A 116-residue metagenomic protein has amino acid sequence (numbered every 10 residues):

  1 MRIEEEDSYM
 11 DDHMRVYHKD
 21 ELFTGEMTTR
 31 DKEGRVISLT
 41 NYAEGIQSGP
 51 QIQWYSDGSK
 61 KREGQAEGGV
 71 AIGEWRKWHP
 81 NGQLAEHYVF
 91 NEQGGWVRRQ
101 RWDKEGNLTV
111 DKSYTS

Functional and structural regions predicted by a protein language model:
M1-S116: Glycine/tyrosine- and acidic-biased, solvent-exposed loop/turn segments at the edges of beta-strands
